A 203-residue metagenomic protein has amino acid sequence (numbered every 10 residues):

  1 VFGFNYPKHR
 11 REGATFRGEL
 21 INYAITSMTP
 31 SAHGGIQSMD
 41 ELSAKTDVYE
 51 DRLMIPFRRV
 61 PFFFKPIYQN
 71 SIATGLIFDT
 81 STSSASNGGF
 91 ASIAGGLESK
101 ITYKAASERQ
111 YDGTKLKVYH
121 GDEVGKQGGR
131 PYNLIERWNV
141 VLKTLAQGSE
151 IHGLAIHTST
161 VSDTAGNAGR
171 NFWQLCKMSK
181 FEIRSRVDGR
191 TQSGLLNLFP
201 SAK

Functional and structural regions predicted by a protein language model:
V1-K203: Phosphate/NTP-binding elements of NTP-utilizing enzymes
